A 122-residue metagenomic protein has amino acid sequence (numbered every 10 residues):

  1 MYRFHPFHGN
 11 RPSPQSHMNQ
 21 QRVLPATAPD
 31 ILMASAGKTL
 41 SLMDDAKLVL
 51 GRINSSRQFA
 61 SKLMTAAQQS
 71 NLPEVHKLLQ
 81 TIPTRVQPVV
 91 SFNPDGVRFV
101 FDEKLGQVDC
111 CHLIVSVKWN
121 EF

Functional and structural regions predicted by a protein language model:
Y2-F122: C-terminal-biased regions
